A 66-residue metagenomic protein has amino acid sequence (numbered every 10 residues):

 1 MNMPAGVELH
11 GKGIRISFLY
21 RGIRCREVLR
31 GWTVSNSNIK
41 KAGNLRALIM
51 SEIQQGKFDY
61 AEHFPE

Functional and structural regions predicted by a protein language model:
M1-N36: Short, Arg/Lys-rich segments that mark the N-terminal edge of DNA/RNA- and chromatin-recognition modules
Y20-R24, W32-E66: N-terminal DNA-binding module of tyrosine recombinases/phage integrases
